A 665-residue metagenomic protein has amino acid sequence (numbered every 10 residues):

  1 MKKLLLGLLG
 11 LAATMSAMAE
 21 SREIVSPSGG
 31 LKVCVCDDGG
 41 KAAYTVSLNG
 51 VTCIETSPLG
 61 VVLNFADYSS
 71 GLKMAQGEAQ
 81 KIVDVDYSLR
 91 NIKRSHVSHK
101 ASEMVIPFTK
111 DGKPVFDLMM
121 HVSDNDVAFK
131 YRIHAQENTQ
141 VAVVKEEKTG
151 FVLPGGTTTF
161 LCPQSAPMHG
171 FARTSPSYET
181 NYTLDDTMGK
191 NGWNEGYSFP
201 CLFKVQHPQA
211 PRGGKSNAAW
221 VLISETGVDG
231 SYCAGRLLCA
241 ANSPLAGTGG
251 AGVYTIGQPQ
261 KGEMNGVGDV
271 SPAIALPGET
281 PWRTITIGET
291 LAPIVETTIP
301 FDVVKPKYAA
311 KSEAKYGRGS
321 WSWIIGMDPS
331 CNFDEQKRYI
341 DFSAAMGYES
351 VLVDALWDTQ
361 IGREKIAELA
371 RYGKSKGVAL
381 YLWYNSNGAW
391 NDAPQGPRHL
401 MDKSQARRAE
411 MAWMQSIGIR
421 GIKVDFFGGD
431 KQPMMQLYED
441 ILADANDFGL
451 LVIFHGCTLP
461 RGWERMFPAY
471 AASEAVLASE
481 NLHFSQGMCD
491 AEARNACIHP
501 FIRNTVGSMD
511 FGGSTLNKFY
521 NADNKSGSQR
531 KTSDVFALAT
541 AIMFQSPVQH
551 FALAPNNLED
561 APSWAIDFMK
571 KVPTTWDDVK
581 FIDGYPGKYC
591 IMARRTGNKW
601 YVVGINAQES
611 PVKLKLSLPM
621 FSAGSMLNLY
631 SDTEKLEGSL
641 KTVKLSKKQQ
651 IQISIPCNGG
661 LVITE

Functional and structural regions predicted by a protein language model:
M1-S21: Bacterial Sec-dependent N-terminal signal peptides
S21-E296, E637: N-terminal accessory beta-strand-rich subdomains and adjacent acidic, glycine-rich linkers that precede catalytic cores
I106, L553-Y601, I605, K635-S639: Glycan-recognition and catalytic regions of carbohydrate-active enzymes
Y131, S343, D425, V452 (+2 more regions): Conserved, mostly hydrophobic/aromatic
S271, A275-M346, S350: An acidic-aromatic substrate-binding cleft motif
L352-S533: Aromatic- and carboxylate-enriched substrate-binding clefts and catalytic-loop regions of carbohydrate-active enzymes
Y585-A623, L661-T664: Carbohydrate-binding surface patches
V643-E665: C-terminal beta-strand-rich structural cap/linker in extracellular carbohydrate-active enzymes
